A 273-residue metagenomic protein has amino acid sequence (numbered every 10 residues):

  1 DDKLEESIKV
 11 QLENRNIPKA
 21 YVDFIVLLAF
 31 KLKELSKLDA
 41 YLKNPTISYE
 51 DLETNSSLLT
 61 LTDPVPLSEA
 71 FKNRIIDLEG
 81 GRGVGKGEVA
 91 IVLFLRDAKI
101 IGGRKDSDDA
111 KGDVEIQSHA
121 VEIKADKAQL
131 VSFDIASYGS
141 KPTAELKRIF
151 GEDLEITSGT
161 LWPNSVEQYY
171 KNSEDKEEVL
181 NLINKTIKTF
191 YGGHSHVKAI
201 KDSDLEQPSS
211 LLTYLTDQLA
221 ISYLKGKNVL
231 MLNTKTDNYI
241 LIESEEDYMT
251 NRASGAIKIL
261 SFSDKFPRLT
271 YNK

Functional and structural regions predicted by a protein language model:
D1-K111, H119, K124-K273: Nucleic-acid endonuclease domains
